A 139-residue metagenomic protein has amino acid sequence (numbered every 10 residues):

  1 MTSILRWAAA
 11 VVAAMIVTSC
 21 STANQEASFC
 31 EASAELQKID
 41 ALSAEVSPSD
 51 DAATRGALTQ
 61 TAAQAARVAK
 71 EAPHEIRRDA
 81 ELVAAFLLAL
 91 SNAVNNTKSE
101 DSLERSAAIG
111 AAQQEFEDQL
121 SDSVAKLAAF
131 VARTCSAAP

Functional and structural regions predicted by a protein language model:
M1-A8: Bacterial N-terminal signal peptides that target proteins for export
A8-A14: N-terminal export/membrane-targeting signals
I16-S19: C-terminal motif of bacterial Sec signal peptides marking the signal peptidase cleavage site
S21-N24, S136: Bacterial signal peptide processing site
A23-E31: Ser/Thr/Pro/Gly-rich low-complexity linker/stalk segments immediately outside membranes or between
E31-V46, E100-P139: C-terminal amphipathic alpha-helix
E35-N96, R105-A108, L120: Alpha-helical segments in soluble extracytoplasmic regions
